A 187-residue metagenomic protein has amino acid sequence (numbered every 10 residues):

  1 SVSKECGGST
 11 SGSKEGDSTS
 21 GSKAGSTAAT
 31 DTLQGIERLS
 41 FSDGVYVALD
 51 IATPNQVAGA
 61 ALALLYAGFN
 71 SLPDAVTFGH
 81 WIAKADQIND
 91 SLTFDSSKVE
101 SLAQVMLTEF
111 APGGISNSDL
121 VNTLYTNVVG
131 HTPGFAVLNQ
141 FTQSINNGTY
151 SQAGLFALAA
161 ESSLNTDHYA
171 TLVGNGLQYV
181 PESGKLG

Functional and structural regions predicted by a protein language model:
S1-V47: Acidic, glycine-rich low-complexity segments
E37-G187: Substrate/cofactor-recognition hotspot
